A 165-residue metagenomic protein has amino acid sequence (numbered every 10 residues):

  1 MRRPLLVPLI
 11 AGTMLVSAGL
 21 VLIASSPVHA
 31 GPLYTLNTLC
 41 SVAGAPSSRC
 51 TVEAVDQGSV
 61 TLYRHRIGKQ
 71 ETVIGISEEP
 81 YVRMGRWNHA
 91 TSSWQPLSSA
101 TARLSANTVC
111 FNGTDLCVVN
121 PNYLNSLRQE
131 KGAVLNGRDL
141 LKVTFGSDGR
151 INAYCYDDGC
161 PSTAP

Functional and structural regions predicted by a protein language model:
R2-M14: Bacterial N-terminal signal peptides that target proteins for export
S17-L22: Hydrophobic alpha-helical membrane-insertion segments, chiefly the h-region of N-terminal signal peptides
H29-P165: Cysteine-centric segments in proteins
